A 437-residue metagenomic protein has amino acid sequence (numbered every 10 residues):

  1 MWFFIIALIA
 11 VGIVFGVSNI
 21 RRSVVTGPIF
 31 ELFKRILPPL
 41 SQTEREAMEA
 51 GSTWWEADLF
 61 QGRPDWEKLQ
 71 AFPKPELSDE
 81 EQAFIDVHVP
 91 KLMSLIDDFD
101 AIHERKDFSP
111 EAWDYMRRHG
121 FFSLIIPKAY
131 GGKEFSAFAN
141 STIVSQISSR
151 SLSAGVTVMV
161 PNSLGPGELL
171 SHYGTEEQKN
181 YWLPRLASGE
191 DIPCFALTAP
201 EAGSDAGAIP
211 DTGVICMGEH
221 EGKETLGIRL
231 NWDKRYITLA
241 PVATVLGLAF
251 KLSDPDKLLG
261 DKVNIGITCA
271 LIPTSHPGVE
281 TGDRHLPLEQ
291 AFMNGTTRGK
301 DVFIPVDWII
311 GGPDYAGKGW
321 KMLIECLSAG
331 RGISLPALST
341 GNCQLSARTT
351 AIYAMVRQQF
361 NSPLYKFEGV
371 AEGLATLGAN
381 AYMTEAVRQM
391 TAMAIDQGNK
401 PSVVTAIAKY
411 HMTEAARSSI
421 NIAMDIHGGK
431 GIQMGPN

Functional and structural regions predicted by a protein language model:
M1-L8: Hydrophobic alpha-helical transmembrane segments
L8-P161, E168-I192, S204, E221-E224 (+1 more regions): Amphipathic, small/basic residue-rich leader segments at the start of a protein or domain
E56, V403-N437: Alpha-helix capping/hinge segments and adjacent helical runs
C194-I215: A gly/ser-rich beta-alpha-beta helix-loop segment of oxidoreductase catalytic cores
K223-V279: A short core secondary-structure module
P277-F303: Flexible, small-/acidic-enriched active-site or ligand-binding loops
R298-R331, R348-Y365: A glycine-rich, basic-preceded beta-loop-alpha segment at the flavin cofactor/substrate interface of flavin-utilizing
R331-G398: Extended amphipathic alpha-helical segments enriched in small hydrophobics
